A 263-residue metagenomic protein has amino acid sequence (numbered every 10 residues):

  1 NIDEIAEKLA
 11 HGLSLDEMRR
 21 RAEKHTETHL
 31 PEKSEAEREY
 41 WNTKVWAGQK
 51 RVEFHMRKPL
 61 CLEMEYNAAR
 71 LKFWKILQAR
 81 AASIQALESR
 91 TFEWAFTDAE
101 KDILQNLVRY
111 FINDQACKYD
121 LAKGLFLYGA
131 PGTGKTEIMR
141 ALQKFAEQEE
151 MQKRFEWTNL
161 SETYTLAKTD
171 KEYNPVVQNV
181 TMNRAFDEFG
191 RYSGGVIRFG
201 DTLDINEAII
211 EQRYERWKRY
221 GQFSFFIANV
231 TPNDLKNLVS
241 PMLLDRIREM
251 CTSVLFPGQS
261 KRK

Functional and structural regions predicted by a protein language model:
N1-L121, V254, G258, R262-K263: A short, basic N-terminal segment
G124: Walker A (P-loop) ATP-phosphate-binding motif of ABC ATPase nucleotide-binding domains
L127: Hydrophobic anchor at the beta1->P-loop junction of P-loop NTPases
G132-K135: Conserved glycine(s) of the Walker
I138, L142: Hydrophobic positions on the alpha1 helix immediately C-terminal to the Walker A/P-loop
K144-F155: Post-Walker A helix-loop "phosphate-sensing" segment adjacent to the P-loop in P-loop NTPases
K153-K218: Conserved nucleotide-sensing/catalytic segment adjacent to the nucleotide-binding pocket in NTP-handling enzymes
R191-K263: Replace "adjacent to P-loop NTPase cores in ATP/GTP-dependent enzymes" with "adjacent to NTP-binding cores
